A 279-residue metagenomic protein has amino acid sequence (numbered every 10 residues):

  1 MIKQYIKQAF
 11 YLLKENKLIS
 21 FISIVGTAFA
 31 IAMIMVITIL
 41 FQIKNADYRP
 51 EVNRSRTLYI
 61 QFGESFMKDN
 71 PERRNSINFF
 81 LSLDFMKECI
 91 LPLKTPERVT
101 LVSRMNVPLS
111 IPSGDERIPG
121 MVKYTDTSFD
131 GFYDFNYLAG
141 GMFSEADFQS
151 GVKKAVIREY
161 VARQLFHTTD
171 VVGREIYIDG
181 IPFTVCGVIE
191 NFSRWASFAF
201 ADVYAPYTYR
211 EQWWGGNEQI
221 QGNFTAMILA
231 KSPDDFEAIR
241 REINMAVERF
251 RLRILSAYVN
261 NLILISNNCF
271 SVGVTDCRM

Functional and structural regions predicted by a protein language model:
I2-K14, F85-C89: A short amphipathic helical element positioned immediately N-terminal to and/or at the very start of a transmembrane
L13-N16, S23, K44, L58-F62 (+7 more regions): Generic structural signal for small/hydrophobic residues in well-ordered secondary structure, especially within
E15-K44: Short, strongly hydrophobic transmembrane alpha-helices
I31-I34, L40-F41, D47, P92 (+3 more regions): Phosphate/oxyanion-binding loops and surfaces in catalytic or ligand/nucleic-acid-binding neighborhoods
I37-P108, I220-T225: Membrane-proximal extracellular/periplasmic loop immediately following the first transmembrane helix
S55, D115-R117, Q149-S150, N223: Extracytoplasmic
I60-Q61, F79-M142, S256-N261: Short amphipathic beta-strand/extended segments in non-transmembrane regions
K123-M142, K153-R278: Mid-to-C-terminal secondary-structure elements that act as membrane-proximal/extracytoplasmic interface segments
